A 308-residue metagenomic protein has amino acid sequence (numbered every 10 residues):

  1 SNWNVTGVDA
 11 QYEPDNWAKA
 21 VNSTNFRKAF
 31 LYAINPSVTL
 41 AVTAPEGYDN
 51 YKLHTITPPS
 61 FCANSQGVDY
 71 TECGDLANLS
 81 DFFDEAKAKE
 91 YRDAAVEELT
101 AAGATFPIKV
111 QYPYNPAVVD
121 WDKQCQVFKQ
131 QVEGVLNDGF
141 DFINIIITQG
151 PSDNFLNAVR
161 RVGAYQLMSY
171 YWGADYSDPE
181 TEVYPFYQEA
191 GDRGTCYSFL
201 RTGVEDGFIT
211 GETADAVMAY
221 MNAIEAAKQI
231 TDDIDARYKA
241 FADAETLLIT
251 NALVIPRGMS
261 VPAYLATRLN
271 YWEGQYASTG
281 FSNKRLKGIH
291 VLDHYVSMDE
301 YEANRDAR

Functional and structural regions predicted by a protein language model:
S1-T24, V42, S260-V261: A bilobed periplasmic-binding-protein/Venus flytrap-type ligand-binding module shared by bacterial periplasmic
T24, K89-Q111: Immediate post-signal peptide segment of exported/extracytoplasmic ligand-binding proteins
A29-G74, P116, D120, Q124-Q130 (+1 more regions): Detector for C-terminal structural segments
Y32-P36, D84, A88, A94: Glycine-rich, acidic and aromatic/proline-enriched surface loops and short helix-turn segments that act as binding
L76-S80, V110-V119: Short beta-strand->loop
F106-P116, I145, Q166: Short, well-ordered beta-strand elements
C125-D141: Short helix-loop-beta junction
I143-A158: Short helix-initiation/N-cap motifs at beta->coil->alpha
